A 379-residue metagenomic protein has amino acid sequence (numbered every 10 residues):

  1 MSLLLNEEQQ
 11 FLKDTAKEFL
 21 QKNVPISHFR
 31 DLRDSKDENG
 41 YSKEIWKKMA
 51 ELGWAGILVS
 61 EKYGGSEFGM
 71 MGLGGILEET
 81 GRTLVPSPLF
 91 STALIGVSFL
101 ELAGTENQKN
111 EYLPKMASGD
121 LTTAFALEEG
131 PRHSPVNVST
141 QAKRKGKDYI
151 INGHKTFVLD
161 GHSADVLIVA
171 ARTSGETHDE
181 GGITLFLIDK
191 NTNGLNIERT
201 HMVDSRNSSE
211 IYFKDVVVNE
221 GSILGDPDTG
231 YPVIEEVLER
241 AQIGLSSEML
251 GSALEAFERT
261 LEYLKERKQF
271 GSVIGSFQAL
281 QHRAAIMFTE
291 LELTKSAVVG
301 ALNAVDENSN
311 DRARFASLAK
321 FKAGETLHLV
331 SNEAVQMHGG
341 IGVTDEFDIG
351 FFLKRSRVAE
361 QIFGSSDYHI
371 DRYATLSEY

Functional and structural regions predicted by a protein language model:
M1-S87, A103-Q108, K115-D120, P135 (+2 more regions): Alpha-helical interface subdomain recognition
G53, G74-G81, A171, I188-T192 (+1 more regions): Short Ser/Thr-interspersed hydrophobic loop/turn segments at strand-loop and sheet-helix junctions that line or gate
L89, G130-H133, F157-D160, T177 (+1 more regions): Short Gly/Pro-enriched turn/cap motifs at secondary-structure boundaries
S91-L100, S246-E248: Short loop-to-beta-strand entry elements in the cores of soluble alpha/beta enzymes
G119-E128: A short, Trp-centered hydrophobic/proline-enriched beta-strand micro-motif
N137-T140, D189-N219: Flexible, small-/acidic-enriched active-site or ligand-binding loops
N152-N196: A short core secondary-structure module
S209-E236: A short, charged helix-loop
